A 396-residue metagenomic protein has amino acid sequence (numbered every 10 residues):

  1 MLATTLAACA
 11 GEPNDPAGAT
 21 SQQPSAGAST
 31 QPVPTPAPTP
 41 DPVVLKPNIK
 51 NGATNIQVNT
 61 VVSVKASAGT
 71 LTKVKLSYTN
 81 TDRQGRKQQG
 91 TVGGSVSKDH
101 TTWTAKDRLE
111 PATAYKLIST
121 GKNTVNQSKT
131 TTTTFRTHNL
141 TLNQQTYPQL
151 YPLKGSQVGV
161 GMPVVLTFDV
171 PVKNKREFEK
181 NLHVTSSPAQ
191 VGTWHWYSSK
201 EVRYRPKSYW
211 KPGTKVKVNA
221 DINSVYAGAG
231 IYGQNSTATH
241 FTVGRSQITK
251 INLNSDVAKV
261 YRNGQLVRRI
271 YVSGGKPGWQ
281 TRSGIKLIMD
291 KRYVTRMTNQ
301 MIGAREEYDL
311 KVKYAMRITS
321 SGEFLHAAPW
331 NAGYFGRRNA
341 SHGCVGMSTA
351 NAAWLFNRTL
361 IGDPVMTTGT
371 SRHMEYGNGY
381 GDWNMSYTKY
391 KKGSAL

Functional and structural regions predicted by a protein language model:
M1-R245, V272: Acidic, low-complexity Ser/Thr/Gly/Pro-rich repeat segments typical of extracellular/periplasmic and surface-exposed
G52, V64, I248, G333-F335 (+1 more regions): Short, flexible, glycine/charge-rich loop motifs used to bind or transfer phosphoryl groups or to couple energy/partner
A68-G69, P171, G264, S321 (+1 more regions): Short loop segments at secondary-structure junctions
D82-Q84, L266, A352, H373: Surface-exposed, flexible loop/turn segments at secondary-structure boundaries
N143, Y151, Q247-S255, W383-L396: Short peripheral tails and domain-boundary helices/loops at the edges of structured domains
Q144, A227-G333: Gly/Pro-biased beta-strand-loop elements
V160, Q280-S283, R292-T295, N299-L396: Exported/periplasmic cell-wall-interacting domains
V202, K250-L253, G346-N351: Short, glycine/acidic-rich beta->alpha junctions
